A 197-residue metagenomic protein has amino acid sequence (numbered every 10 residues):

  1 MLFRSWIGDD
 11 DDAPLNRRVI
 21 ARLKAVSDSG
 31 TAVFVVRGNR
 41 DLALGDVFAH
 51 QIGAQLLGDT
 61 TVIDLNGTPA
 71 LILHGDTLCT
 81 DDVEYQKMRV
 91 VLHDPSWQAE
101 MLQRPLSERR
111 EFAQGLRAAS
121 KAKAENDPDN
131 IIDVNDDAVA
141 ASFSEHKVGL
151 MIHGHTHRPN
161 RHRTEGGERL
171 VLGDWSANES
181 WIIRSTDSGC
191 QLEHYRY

Functional and structural regions predicted by a protein language model:
M1-L65: Core catalytic region of metal-dependent phosphoesterases/phosphodiesterases, especially metallo-beta-lactamase-like
D9-D10, R22-V26, M101-S107, E145: Short acidic/polar alpha-helix capping motifs at helix-coil junctions
L15-R18, I131-N135: Soluble or luminal CAZymes and related metallo-dependent hydrolases
R18-L23, D59-V62, D81-V83, P95-A99 (+2 more regions): Glycine-rich loops and low-complexity Gly/Arg-rich segments that provide flexible linkers or classic glycine-based
Q51-G58, P69-L71, D76, D82-Q86 (+1 more regions): Conserved beta-sheet core of the metallophosphoesterase superfamily
L73-V134: Active-site-proximal loop/helix segment associated with metal-binding centers of metalloenzymes
